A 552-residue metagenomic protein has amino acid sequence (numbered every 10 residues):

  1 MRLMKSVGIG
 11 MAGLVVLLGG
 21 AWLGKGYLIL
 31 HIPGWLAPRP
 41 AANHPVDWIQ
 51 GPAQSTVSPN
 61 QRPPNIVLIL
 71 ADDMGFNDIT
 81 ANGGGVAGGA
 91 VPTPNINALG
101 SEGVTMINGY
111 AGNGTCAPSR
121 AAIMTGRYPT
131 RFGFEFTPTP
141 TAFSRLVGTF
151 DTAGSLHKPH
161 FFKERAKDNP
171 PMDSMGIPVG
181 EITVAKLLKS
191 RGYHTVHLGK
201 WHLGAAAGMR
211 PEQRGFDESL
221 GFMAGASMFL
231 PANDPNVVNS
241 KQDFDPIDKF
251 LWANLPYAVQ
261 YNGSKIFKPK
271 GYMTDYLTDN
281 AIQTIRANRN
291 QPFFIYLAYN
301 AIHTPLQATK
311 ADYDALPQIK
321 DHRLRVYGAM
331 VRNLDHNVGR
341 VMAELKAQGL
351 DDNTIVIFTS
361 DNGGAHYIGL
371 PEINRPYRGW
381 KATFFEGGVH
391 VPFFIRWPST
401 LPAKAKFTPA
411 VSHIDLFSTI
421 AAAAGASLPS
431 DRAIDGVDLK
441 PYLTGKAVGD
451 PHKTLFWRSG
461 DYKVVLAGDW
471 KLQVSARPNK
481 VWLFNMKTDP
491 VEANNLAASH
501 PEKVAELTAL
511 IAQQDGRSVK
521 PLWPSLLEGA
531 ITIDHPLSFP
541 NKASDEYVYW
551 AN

Functional and structural regions predicted by a protein language model:
L3-M11, L18-P64, A71, F76 (+5 more regions): Long, internal low-complexity/basic segments
P40, T139-Y193, H202-N290, Y299-A308: Formylglycine-dependent
Q61-R62, V86-T93, A111-T115, T141 (+10 more regions): A short beta-strand-to-alpha-helix junction
A87-R120, G126-R131, G192-V196, D217-M223: Short, structured active-site-proximal loop/turn typified by the sulfatase FGly-forming signature C/S-X-P-X-R
A207-G215, T304-K310, I319, A343-T400 (+2 more regions): Histidine-centered active-site microenvironments of extracellular/periplasmic hydrolases and transferases
E218, F222-L230, G364-E386, L401-A405 (+4 more regions): C-terminal cap/loop subdomain of S1 sulfatases and analogous C-terminal strand-loop tails that border
D234, D279-V326, A365-Y367, P371-R375: Active-site His/acidic residue clusters
Y272, Y276-N288, D312-T354: A long, amphipathic alpha-helix that forms part of the scaffold/cap immediately adjacent to metal-dependent active
